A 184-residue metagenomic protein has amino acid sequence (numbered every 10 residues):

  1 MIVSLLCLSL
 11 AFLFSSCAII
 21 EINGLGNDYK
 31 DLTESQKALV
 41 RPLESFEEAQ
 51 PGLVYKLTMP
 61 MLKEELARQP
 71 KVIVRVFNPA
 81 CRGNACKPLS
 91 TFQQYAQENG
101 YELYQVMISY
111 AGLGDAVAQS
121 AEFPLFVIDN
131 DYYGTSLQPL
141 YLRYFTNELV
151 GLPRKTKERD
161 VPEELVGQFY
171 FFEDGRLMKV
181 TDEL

Functional and structural regions predicted by a protein language model:
M1-L6: Bacterial N-terminal signal peptides that target proteins for export
L13-S16: C-terminal motif of bacterial Sec signal peptides marking the signal peptidase cleavage site
A18-E21: Bacterial signal peptide processing site
N27-E47: Post-signal peptide N-terminal segment of mature Sec-exported envelope proteins
V40-V74: N-terminal secretory signal peptides
K63-F92: Short active-site neighborhood of thiol/selenol oxidoreductases, capturing the structured segment around
V74, K87-Y133: Structural microenvironment flanking redox-active thiols in thiol-disulfide oxidoreductases
L137-L184: Thiol/disulfide oxidoreductase modules built on the thioredoxin-like
